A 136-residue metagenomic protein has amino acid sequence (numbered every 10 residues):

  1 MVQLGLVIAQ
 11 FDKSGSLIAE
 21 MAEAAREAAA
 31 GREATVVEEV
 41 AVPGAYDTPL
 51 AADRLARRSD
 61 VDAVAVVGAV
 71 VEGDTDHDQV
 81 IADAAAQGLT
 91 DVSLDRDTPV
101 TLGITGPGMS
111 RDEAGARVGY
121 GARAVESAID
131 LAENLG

Functional and structural regions predicted by a protein language model:
M1-Q3, N134-L135: Haloarchaeal acidic low-complexity proteome signature biased toward cell-envelope/secretome components but also
V2-A41: Glycine-rich phosphate/diphosphate-binding loop of Rossmann-like nucleotide-binding domains
A9-K13, V42, G68-V70, I104-G108: Short, ordered loop/turn segments at secondary-structure junctions
S16, E20, A24, P43-D47 (+3 more regions): Conserved active-site and cofactor/substrate-binding residues in soluble primary-metabolism enzymes
R26, D53-A56, T90, I129: Generic structural signal for well-ordered alpha-helical scaffold segments
G31-R32, R58, D95: Alpha-helix C-cap/termination motif
V37, D78, A86-G136: C-terminal binding/interaction regions
D47, A51-G88: Glycine-rich phosphate-binding loop
